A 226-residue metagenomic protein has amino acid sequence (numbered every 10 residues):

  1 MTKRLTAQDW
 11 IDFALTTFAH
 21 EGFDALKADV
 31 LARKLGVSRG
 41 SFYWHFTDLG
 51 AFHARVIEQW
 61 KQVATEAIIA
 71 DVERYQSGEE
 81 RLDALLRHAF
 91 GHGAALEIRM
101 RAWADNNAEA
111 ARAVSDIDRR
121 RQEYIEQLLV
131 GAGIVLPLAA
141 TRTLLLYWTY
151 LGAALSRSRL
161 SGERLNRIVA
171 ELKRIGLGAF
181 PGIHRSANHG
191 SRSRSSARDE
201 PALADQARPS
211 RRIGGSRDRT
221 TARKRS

Functional and structural regions predicted by a protein language model:
M1-L5, P181-S226: N-terminal intrinsically disordered/low-complexity leader segments
Q8, D12, A95-I98: Short alpha-helical elements of helix-turn-helix
D9, F13, T17-A51, R55: Helix-turn-helix
F13-E21, A67-D71, M100, L145 (+1 more regions): Solvent-exposed, amphipathic alpha-helical segments
F46, H53-W60, A67, A113-V114: Alpha-helical DNA-contacting segments of helix-turn-helix folds
R55, E66-R99, L146: Hydrophobic alpha-helical connector segments
T65, H92-I98, A108-L144, R167: Amphipathic alpha-helical packing segments from all-alpha helical-bundle domains
A111-R112, V130-S196, R211-G214: Hydrophobic/aromatic-rich alpha-helical bundle segments in the mid-to-C-terminal region
